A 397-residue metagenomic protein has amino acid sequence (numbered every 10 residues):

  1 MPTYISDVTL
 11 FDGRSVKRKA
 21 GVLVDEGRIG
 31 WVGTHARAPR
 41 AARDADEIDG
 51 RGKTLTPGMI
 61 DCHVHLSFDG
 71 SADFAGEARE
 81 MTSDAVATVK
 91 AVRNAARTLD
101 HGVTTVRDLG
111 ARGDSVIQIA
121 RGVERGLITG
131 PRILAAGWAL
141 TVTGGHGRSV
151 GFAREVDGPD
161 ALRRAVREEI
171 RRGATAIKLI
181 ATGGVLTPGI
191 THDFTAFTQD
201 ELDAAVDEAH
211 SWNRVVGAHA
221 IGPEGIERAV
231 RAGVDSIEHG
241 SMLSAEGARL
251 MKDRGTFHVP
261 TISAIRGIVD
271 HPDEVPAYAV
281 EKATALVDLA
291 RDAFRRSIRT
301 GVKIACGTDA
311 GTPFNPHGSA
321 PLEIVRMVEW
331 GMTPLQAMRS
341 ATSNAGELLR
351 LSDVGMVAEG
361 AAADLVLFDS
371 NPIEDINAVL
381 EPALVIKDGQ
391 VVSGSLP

Functional and structural regions predicted by a protein language model:
M1-A41, K53-L55, S370-N377, Q390-V391: N-terminal metal-binding scaffold of metallo-dependent hydrolase/deaminase domains
V8, A341-S343, E359-P397: C-terminal cap of metal-dependent C-N hydrolases
V8, V22, G27, G52 (+14 more regions): Divalent metal-coordination and catalytic microenvironments
K53-L127, T143-H146, D200, E224 (+1 more regions): Metal-associated gating/positioning segment near the N- to mid-region
H65-A87, A96-L99, T129, G137 (+3 more regions): Active-site gating loops and adjacent loop-to-helix segments of metal-dependent hydrolytic enzymes
G70-D73, V116, T187, I226-A232 (+4 more regions): Histidine/acidic-residue-rich catalytic or RNA/ligand-binding cores of hydrolases and nuclease-related proteins
Q118, D160-H258, A283-I304, G355: Histidine/acidic residue-rich metal-binding segments in metalloenzymes
S211, V275-Y278, L286-N371: His/Asp/Glu-enriched, well-ordered alpha-helical/loop segment that forms or immediately abuts the divalent-metal
